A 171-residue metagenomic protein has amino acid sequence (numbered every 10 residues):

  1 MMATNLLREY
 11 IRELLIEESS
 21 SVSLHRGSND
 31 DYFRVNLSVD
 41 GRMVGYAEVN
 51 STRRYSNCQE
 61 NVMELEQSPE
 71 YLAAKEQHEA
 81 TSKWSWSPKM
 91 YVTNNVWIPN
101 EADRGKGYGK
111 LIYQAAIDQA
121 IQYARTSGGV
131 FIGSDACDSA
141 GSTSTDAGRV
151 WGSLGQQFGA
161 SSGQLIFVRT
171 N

Functional and structural regions predicted by a protein language model:
M2-E18: Protein-protein interaction and targeting regions used for scaffolding, dimerization, and localization
L15-G27: Conserved N-terminal entry element of GNAT/NAT acetyltransferase domains
G27, D31-E70: Conserved beta-hairpin
D31-S38, W86-P88, T93, I166-R169: Generic recognition of long tandem-repeat/solenoid scaffolds
E60-N61, S85-E101: Conserved acetyl-CoA binding element of GNAT-fold acetyltransferases
G105-A120: Conserved acetyl-CoA-binding loop-helix of GNAT-fold acetyltransferases
A120-T143: Conserved GNAT acetyl-CoA-binding A-motif
A136-D138, S142-N171: Active-site/acyl-donor-binding loops of N-acyltransferases
